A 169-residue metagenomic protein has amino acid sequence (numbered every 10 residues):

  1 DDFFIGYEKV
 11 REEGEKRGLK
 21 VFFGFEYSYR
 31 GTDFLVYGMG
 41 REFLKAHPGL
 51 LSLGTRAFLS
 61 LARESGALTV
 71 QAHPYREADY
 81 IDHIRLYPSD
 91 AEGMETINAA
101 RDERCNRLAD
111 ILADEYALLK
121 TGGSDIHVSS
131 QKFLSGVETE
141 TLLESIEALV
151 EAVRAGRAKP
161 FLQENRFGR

Functional and structural regions predicted by a protein language model:
D1-F3, L68: Divalent metal-dependent hydrolysis catalytic cores, especially in the metallo-beta-lactamase
F3-G6, L51: Residue-level preference for long, well-ordered alpha-helices that form the structural scaffold of enzyme catalytic
I5-K9, E13-K16, Y29-A46, S60 (+1 more regions): Charged catalytic cores and adjacent phosphate/nucleic-acid-binding surfaces used for phosphate/nucleic-acid chemistry
G18-E26: Glycine-rich, aromatic-flanked loop segments that form ligand/cofactor-binding clefts across common enzyme folds
F25, A72, S124: Active-site flanking residues adjacent to catalytic metal/cofactor-binding acidic residues
A46-I81: Internal catalytic-core helix/loop-beta-alpha segment that presents or stabilizes conserved functional determinants
